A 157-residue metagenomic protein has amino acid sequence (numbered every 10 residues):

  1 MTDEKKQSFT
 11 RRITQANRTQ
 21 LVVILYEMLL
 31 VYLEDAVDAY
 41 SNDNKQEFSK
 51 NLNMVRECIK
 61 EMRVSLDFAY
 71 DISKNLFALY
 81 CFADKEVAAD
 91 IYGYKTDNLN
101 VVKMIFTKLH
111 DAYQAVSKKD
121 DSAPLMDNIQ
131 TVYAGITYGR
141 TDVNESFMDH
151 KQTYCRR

Functional and structural regions predicted by a protein language model:
M1-D67: N-terminal leader/targeting segments and the first structural element of proteins
M1-R12, K103-R157: Short terminal interaction segments
L29, A69-C81: Short, well-ordered alpha-helical segments that carry or flank key catalytic/ligand-binding motifs at enzyme/regulatory
N42, A69, G93-T96: Residues at alpha-helix boundaries and the short loops/turns that link adjacent helices
S49-N53, K74-A78, L99-M104: Short, charged, amphipathic alpha-helical segments
R56-K74, L109-D121: Short, charge-rich amphipathic alpha-helical segments embedded in non-transmembrane helical bundles/solenoids
V87-K103: Amphipathic, charged alpha-helical scaffolds that flank and support histidine-based chemistry in signaling
